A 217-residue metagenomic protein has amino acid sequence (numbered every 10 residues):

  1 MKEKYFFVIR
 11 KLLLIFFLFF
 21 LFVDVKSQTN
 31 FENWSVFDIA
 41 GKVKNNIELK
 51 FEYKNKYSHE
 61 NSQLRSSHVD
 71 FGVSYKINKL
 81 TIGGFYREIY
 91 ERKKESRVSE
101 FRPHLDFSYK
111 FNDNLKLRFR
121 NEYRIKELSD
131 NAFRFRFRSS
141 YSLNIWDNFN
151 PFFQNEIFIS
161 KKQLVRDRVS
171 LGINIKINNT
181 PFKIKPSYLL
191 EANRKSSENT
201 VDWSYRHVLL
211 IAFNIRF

Functional and structural regions predicted by a protein language model:
M1-N33, F217: Bacterial Sec-dependent N-terminal signal peptides
Q28-F85, Y90-R92: Start-of-domain marker
F31-S35, R65-V69, S99-P103, N131-F135 (+2 more regions): Residues that define the transmembrane beta-barrel architecture of outer-membrane proteins
V43-F51, K79-G84, D113-L117, D147-P151 (+1 more regions): Repeated loop/turn-to-beta-strand initiation elements of outer-membrane beta-barrel proteins
Y53-H59, I77-K79, Y86-R92, F111 (+5 more regions): Transmembrane beta-strands of outer-membrane beta-barrel pores
K94-R118: Ordered, amphipathic secondary-structure segments that act as subunit-interaction surfaces in large macromolecular
F107, I173-N179, Y205-F217: Outer-membrane beta-barrel "beta-signal"
K110, N114-I157: Detector for outer-membrane/organellar transmembrane beta-barrel domains, recognizing the amphipathic beta-strand
